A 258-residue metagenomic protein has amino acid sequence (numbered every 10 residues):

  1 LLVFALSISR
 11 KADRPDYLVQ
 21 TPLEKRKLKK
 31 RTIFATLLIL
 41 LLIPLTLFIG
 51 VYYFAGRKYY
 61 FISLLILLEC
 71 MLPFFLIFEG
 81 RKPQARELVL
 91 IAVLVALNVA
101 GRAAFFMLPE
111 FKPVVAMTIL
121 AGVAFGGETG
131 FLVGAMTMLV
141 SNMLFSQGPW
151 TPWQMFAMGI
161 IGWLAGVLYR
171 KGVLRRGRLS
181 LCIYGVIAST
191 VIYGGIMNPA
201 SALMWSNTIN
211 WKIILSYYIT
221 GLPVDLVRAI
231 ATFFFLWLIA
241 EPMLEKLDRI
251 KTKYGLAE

Functional and structural regions predicted by a protein language model:
L1-P22: N-terminal amphipathic/basic-hydrophobic helices that include classical n-h-c signal peptides and signal-anchor
I8-S9, M71-R81, F125, L164-V173 (+1 more regions): Structural signal for the C-terminal ends of transmembrane alpha-helices and the immediately following loop
Y17-I119: Hydrophobic transmembrane alpha-helices
R26-L65, T151-P152, V167-E258: Membrane-embedded alpha-helical hairpins and interfacial helices in multi-pass inner-membrane proteins
G80-R86, V123-V133: Membrane-helix interface "capping/anchor" motifs
L88-V93, A116, F131-A135, P152-F156 (+2 more regions): Hydrophobic alpha-helical transmembrane segments
V99-V115, A135-Y169: Interfacial aromatic-anchored transmembrane helix boundaries in multi-pass membrane proteins
G122-G127, S141-F145: Interfacial segments of multi-pass membrane proteins
